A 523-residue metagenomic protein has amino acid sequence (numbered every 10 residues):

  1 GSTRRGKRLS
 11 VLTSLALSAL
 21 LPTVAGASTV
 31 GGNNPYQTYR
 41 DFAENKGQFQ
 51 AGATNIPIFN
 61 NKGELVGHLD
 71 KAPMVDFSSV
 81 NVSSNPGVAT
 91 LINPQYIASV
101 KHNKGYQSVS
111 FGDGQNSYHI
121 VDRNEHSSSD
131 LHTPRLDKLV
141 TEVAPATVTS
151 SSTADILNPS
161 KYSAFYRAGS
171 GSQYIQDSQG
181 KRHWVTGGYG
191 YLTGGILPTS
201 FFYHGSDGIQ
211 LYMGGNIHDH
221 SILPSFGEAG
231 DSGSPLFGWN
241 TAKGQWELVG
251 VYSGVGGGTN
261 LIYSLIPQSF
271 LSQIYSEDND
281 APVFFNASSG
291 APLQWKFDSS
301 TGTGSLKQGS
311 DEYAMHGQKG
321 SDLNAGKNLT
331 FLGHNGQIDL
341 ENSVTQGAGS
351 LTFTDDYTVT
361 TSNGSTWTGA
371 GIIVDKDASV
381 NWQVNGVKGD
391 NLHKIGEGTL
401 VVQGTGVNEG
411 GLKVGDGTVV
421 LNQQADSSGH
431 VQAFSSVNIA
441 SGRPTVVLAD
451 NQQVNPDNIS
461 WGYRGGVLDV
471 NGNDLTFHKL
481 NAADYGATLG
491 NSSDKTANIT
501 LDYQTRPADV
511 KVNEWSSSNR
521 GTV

Functional and structural regions predicted by a protein language model:
G1-G26: Gram-negative bacterial Sec-dependent N-terminal signal peptides
S28-K62, G87-N103, L192-S221, S225-Q294: C-terminal subregion of chymotrypsin/trypsin-like serine protease catalytic domains
N60-N116: Catalytic histidine site
Q95, G398, G417-V419, G442-P444 (+1 more regions): Glycine-centered positions in the ABC transporter ATPase nucleotide-binding domain
K104-A144: Conserved H-D interstitial segment of serine endopeptidase catalytic domains
R135-F226: Chymotrypsin/trypsin-fold serine protease catalytic domain
P292-T330, G415-T418, S427-I439: Acidic Gly/Asp/Thr-rich repetitive segments characteristic of extracellular carbohydrate-active and adhesion proteins
A325-G404, V446-V523: Extracellular, surface-exposed repeat architectures
